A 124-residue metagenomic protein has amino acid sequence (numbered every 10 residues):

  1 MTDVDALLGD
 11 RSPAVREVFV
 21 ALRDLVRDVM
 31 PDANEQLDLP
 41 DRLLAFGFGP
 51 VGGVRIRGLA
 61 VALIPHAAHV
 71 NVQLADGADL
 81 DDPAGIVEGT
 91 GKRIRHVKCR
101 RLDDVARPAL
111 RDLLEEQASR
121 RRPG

Functional and structural regions predicted by a protein language model:
M1-G124: Charge-dense, helix-prone N-terminal extensions
